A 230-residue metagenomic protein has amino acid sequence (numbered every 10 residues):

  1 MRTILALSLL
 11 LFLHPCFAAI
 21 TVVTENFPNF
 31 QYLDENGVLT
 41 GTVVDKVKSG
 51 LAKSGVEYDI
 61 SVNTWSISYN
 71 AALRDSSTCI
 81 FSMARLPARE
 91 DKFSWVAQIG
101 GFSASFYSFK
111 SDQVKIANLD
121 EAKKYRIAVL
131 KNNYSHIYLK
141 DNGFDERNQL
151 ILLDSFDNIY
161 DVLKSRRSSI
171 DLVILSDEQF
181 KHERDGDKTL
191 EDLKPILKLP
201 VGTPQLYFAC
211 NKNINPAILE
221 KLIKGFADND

Functional and structural regions predicted by a protein language model:
L13-F17: N-terminal signal peptide c-region/cleavage motif recognized by signal peptidases
A19-D91, L152-L153: Extracytoplasmic small-molecule ligand-binding "clamshell" domains of the periplasmic binding protein/Venus flytrap
I20-E25, W95-I116, F208-K212: Hydrophobic/proline-rich hinge and linker segments of small-molecule sensing/allosteric domains, predominantly
E25-N26, F102-S105, K188-F226: Periplasmic-binding protein-like
N26, G37-S49, K110-D145: Bilobed "Venus flytrap"/periplasmic-binding protein-like clamshell domains and structurally analogous long
V44-K53, E121-R126, N133, P204-D230: Extended ligand-binding regions for polar small-molecule ligands
V47-V56, A97-Q98, E121, N132-S155 (+2 more regions): Ligand-binding cleft/hinge of the Venus flytrap
I67-L73, M83-D91, S169-P200: A ligand-binding cleft/hinge motif common to bilobed small-molecule-binding domains
